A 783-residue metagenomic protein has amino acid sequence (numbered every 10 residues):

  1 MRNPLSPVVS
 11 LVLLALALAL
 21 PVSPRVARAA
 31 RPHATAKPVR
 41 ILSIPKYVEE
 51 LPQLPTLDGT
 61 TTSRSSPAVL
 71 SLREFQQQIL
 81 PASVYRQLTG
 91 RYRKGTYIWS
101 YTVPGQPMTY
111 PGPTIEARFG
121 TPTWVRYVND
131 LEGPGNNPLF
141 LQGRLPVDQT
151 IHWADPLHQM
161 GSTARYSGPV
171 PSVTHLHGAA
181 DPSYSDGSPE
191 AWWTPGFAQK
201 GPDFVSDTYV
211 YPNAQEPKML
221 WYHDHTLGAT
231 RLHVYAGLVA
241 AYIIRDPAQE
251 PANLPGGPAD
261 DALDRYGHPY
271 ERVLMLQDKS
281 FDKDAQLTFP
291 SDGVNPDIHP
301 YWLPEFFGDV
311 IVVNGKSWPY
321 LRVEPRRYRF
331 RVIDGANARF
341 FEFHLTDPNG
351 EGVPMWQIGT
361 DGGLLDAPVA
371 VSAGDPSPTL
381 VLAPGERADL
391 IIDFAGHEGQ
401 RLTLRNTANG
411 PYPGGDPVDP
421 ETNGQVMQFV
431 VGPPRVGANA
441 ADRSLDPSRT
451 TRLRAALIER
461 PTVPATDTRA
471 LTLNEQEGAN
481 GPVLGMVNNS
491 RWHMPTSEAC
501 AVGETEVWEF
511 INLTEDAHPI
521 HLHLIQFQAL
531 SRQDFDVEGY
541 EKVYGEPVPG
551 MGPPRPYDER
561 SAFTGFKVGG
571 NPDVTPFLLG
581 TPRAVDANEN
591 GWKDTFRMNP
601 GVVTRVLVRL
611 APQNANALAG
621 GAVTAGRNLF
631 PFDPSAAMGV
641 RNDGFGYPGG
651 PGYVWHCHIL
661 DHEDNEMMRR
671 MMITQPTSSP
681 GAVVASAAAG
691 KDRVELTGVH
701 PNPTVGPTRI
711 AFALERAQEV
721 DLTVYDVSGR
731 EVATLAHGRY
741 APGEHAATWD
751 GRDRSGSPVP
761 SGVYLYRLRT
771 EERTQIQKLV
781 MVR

Functional and structural regions predicted by a protein language model:
S10-P21: Bacterial N-terminal signal peptides
V26-L176, A180-P195, S206, V294-R331 (+7 more regions): N-terminal, post-signal-peptide metal-ligating segments of extracellular/periplasmic oxidoreductases, dominated by
V125-Y127, V332, F510, T708-L714 (+1 more regions): Aromatic/hydrophobic beta-strand junction motif of beta-rich domains
P146-V147, H152-P156, G161-Q199, G352-P378 (+2 more regions): Active-site pocket scaffolds in enzymes
D181-A198, L276, S280-R452, V537 (+1 more regions): Histidine- and aromatic-rich segments of cupredoxin/plastocyanin-like copper-binding domains
F197-H233: A conserved hydrophobic secondary-structure block that centers on an alpha-helix together with its immediately flanking
V684-E715, V724-R730, S761, V780-R783: Surface-exposed, proline-anchored Ser/Thr-rich loop/turn motifs
A711, A717, A736-E772: Short, surface-exposed loop/turn motifs with a glycine/proline- and acidic-biased composition
